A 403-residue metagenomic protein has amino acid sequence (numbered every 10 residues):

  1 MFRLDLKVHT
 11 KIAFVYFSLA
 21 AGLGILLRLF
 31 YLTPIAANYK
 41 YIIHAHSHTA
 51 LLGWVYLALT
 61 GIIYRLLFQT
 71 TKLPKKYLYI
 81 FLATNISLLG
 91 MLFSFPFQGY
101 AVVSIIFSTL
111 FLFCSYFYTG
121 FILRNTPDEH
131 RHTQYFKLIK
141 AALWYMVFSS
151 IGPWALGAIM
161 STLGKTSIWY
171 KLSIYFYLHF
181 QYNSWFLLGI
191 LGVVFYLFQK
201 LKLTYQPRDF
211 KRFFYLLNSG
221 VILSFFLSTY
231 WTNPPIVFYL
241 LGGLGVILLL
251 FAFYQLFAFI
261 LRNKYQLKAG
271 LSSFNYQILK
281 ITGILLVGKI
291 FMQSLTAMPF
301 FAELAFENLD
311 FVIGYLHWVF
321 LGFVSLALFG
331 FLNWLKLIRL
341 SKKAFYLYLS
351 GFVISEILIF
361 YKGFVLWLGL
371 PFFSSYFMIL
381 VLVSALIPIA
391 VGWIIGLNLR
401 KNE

Functional and structural regions predicted by a protein language model:
M1-E403: Hydrophobic alpha-helical transmembrane segments of multi-pass integral membrane proteins
